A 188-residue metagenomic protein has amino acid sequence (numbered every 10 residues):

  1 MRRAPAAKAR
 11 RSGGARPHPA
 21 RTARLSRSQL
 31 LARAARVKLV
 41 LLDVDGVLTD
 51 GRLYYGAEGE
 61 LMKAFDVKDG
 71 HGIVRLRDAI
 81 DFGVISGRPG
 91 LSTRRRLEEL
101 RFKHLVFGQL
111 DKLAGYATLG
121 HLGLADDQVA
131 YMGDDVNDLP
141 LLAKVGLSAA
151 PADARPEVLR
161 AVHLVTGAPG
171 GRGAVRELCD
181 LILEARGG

Functional and structural regions predicted by a protein language model:
M1-L42, G188: Non-catalytic pre-domain segments flanking phosphatase-related domains
H18-P19, R24, G59-K63, G83 (+1 more regions): Short, flexible loop segments at the rims of nucleotide/cofactor-binding pockets, characterized by
R36-K38, I80, D127-Q128: Short coil/turn segments at beta-strand junctions that form active-site/ligand-binding loops
R36-R52, L142, V175: Asp-based phosphoryl-transfer active-site loop
V47-G56, T93-L100: Short, basic/glycine-rich phosphate-binding loops at helix/coil junctions that contact nucleotide phosphates
R52-V74: Basic, amphipathic juxtamembrane/active-site segments that coordinate anionic phosphate or diphosphate groups
G59-D66, S92, E99-L100, H104-V106 (+1 more regions): Mg2+-dependent phosphoryl-transfer enzymes with acidic/Ser/Thr/Gly-rich catalytic loops
G72-R96, F107, L142: Substrate-recognition element of Asp-dependent hydrolases with the DxDx(T/V) motif
